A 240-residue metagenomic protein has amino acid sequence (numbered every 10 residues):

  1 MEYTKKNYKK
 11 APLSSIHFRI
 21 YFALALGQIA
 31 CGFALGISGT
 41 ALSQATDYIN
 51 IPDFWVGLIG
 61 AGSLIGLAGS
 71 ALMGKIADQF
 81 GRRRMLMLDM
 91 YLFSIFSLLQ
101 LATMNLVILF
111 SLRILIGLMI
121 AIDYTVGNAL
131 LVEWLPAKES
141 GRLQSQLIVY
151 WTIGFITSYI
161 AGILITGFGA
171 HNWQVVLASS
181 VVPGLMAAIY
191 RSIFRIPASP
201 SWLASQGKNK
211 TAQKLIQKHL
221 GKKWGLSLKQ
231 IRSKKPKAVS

Functional and structural regions predicted by a protein language model:
M1-F33, D47: Cytosolic juxtamembrane N-terminal segment immediately preceding the first transmembrane helix of multi-pass
M1-K10, S192-S240: Intracellular cytosolic loops and amphipathic helices of Major Facilitator Superfamily
I29, I37-W55: Membrane-interface helix caps of multi-pass secondary transporters
G60-K75, G127-N128: Central cavity-lining transmembrane alpha-helices of secondary-active solute carriers, predominantly the Major
G69-V107: Conserved MFS/SLC helix-loop-helix module at the cytosolic interface between two early adjacent transmembrane helices
L101-R113, G167-H171: Helix-loop junctions at membrane interfaces in 12-TM secondary transporters
L112-V149: Cytoplasmic helix-loop-helix junction between adjacent transmembrane helices in 12-TM secondary transporters
E139-A170, A178-A187: Glycine-rich segments within core transmembrane alpha-helices of 12-TM secondary carriers
